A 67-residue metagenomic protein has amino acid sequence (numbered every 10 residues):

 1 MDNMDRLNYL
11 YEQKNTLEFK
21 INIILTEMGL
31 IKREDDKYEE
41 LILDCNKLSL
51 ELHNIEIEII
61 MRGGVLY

Functional and structural regions predicted by a protein language model:
M1-F19: Short, charge/polar-rich alpha-helical segments
Q13-Y67: Short, charge-rich amphipathic interface segments used for partner binding and complex assembly
